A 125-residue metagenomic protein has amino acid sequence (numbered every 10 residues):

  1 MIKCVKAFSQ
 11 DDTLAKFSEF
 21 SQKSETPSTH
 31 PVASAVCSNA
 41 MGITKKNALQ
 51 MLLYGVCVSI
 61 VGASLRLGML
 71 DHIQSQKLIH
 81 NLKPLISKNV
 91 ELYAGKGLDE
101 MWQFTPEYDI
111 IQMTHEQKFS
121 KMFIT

Functional and structural regions predicted by a protein language model:
M1-M41: Internal, conserved structured core segments that host functional sites
I2, A15-S18, A35, L49 (+2 more regions): Generic detector of well-ordered alpha-helical segments enriched in charged/polar residues, highlighting helical
D11-F17, K45-A48, D71-S75: Short, surface-exposed acidic
T13, T26-T29, T44, T105 (+2 more regions): Residue-identity detector for threonine
T26-M69: A contiguous pocket-lining binding segment that forms or flanks enzyme active sites
G55-T125: C-terminal auxiliary extensions adjacent to catalytic cores
